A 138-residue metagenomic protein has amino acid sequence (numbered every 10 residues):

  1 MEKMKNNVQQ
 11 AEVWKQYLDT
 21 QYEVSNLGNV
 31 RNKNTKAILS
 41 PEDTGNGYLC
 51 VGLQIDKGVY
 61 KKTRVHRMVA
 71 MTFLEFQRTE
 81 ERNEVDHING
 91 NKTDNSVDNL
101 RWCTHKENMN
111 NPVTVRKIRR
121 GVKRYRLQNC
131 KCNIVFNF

Functional and structural regions predicted by a protein language model:
E2-V85, N89-F138: Conserved recognition-core residues within compact binding domains
